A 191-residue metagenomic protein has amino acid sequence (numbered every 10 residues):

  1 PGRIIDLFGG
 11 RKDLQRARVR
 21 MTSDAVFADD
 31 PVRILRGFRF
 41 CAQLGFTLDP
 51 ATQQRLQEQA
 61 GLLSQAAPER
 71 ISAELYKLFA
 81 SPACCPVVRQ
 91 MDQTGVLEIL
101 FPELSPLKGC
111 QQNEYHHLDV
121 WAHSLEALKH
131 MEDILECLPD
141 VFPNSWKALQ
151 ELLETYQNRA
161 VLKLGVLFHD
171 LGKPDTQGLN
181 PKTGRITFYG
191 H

Functional and structural regions predicted by a protein language model:
P1-R159, K163, K173-G190: Glycine- and charge-enriched loop/helix tracts that form the active or gating conduit in phosphate/cation-handling
H169: Histidine-centered divalent metal-coordination motifs
